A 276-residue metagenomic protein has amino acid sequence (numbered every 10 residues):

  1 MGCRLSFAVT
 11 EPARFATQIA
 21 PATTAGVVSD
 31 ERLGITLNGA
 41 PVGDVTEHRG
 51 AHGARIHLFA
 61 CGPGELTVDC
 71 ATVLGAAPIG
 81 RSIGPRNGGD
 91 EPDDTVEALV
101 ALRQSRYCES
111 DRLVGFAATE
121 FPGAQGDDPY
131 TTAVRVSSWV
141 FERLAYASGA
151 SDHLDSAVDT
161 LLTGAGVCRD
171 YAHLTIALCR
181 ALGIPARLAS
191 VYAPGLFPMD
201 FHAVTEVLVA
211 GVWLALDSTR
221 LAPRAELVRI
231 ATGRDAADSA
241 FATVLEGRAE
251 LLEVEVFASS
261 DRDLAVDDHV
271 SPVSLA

Functional and structural regions predicted by a protein language model:
M1-I83, N87: Intrinsically disordered, low-complexity N-terminal segments that are enriched in acidic
S6, G123, S138, D170-R248: Hydrophobic/aromatic-rich core segments of domains that either
V9, V68, L74-P78, G84 (+4 more regions): Secondary-structure boundary elements
T17, I35, C61, A76 (+7 more regions): Generic structural "secondary-structure junction" signal
A20-A22, G84-T95, T219-P223, L245-E246: Short intrinsically disordered coil segments
S29-R32, P41-G43, F59-C61, D93-E97 (+4 more regions): Glycine-rich loops and low-complexity Gly/Arg-rich segments that provide flexible linkers or classic glycine-based
G39-V45, H52-H57, C70, S105-L113 (+4 more regions): Low-complexity, flexible helical/coil segments
A51-A54, E97, S156, G211 (+1 more regions): Residue-level signal for pocket-adjacent positions within structured domains
